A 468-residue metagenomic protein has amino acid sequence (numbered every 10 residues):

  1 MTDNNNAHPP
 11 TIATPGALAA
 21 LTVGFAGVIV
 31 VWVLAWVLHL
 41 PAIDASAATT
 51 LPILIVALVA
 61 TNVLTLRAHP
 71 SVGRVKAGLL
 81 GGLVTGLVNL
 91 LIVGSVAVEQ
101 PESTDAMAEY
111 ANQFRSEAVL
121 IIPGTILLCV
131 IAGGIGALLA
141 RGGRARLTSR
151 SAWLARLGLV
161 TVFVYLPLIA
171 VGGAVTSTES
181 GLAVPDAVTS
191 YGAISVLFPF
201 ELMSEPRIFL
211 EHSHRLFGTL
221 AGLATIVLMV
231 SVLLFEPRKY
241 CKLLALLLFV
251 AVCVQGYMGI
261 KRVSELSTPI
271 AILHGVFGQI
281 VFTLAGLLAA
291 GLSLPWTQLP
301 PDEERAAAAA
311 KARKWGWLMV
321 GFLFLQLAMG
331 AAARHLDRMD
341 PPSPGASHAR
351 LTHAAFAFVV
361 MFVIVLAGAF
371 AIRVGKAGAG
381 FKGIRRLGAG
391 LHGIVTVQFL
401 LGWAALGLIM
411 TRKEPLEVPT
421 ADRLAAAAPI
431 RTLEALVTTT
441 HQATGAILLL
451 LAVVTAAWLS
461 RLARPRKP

Functional and structural regions predicted by a protein language model:
T2-T14, R141-R156, L294-R313, K376-R386 (+1 more regions): Membrane-interfacial, low-structure loops and terminal tails that flank and connect transmembrane helices in multi-pass
D3-R146: Juxtamembrane/disordered regions of integral membrane proteins
I12-G24, P70-G82, W153-G158, R238-F249 (+3 more regions): Membrane-interfacial loop-to-transmembrane alpha-helix junctions, especially the N-terminal start
G24-V33, L157-S180, L323-M329: N-terminal signal-anchor transmembrane alpha helix
L40-D44, I260-I272: Membrane-interface helix caps and helix-loop-helix hairpins in membrane proteins
P52-L64, P123-G142, A221-V227, G278-W296 (+2 more regions): Hydrophobic cores of alpha-helical transmembrane segments in multi-pass inner/ER membrane proteins, independent
Q113-I121, S343-V359, T420-L451: Membrane-interface transmembrane-helix boundary segments in multi-pass integral membrane proteins
T176-H212, P415-L433: Extracytosolic (periplasmic/ER-lumenal) interhelical loops and adjacent juxtamembrane/interface segments of multi-pass
